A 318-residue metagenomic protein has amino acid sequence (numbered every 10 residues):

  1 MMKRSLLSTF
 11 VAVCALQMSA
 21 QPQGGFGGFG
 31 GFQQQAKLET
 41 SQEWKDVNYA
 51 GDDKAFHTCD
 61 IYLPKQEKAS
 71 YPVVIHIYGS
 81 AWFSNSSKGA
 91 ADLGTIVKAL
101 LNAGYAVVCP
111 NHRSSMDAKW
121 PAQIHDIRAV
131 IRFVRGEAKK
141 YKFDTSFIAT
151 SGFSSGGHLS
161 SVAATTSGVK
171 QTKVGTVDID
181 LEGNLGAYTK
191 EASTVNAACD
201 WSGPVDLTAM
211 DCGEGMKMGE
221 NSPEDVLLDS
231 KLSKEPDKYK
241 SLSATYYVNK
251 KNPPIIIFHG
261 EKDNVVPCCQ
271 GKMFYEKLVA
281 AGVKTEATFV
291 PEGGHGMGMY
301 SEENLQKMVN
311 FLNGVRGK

Functional and structural regions predicted by a protein language model:
M1-G27: Bacterial Sec-dependent N-terminal signal peptides
Q21-K318: Alpha/beta-hydrolase superfamily serine-hydrolase fold, recognizing
